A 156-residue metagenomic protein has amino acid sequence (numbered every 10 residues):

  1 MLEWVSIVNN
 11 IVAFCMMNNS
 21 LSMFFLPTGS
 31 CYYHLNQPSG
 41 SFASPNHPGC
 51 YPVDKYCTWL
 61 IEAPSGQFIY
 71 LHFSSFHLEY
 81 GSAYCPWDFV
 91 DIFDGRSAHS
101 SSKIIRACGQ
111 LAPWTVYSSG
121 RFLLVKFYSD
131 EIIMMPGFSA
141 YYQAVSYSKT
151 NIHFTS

Functional and structural regions predicted by a protein language model:
M1, A13-S156: Domain-level representation of secreted and single-pass membrane ectodomains enriched in extracellular protease systems
